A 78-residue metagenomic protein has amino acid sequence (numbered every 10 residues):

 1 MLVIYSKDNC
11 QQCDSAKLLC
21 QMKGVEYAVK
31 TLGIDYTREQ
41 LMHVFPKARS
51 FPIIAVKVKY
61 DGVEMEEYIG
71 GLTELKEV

Functional and structural regions predicted by a protein language model:
M1-E26: Local sequence-structure signature of Cys/Sec-based thiol-disulfide redox active-site neighborhoods
S6, V25-E39: Thiol-based oxidoreductase modules, predominantly thioredoxin-like and allied folds used for disulfide exchange
N9, I34, E74: Residues that form or immediately flank small-molecule/cofactor binding pockets and catalytic motifs
Q12, T37, D61: Short phosphate-engaging motifs
Y36, R49, E67-G70: Generic alpha-helix structural propensity
R38-P46, E77-V78: Short amphipathic alpha-helix with an adjacent loop that forms part of the alpha/beta core around
F45-K57: Structural micro-motif
V56-V78: Non-catalytic, surface beta->alpha helical segment in thiol-disulfide oxidoreductase systems
